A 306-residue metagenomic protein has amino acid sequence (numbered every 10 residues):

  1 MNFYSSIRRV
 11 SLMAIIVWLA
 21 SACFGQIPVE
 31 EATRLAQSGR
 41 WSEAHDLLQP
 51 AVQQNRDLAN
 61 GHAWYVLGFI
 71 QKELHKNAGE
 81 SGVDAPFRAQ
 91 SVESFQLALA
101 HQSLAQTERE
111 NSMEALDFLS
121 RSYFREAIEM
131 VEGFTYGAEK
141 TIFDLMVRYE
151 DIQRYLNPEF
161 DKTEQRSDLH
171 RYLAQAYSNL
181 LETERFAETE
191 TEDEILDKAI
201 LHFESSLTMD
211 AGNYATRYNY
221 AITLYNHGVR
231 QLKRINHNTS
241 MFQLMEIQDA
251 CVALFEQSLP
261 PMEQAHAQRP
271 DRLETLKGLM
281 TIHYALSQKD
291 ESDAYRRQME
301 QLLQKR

Functional and structural regions predicted by a protein language model:
M1-Q37: Bacterial Sec-dependent N-terminal signal peptides
Q26-A89, L119: Start-of-domain marker
S42, Q49, A89, Q96 (+6 more regions): Alpha-solenoid helical repeat scaffolds
V52-H62, N77, L97-L116, E150-L169 (+2 more regions): Flexible helix-coil transition and linker loops at the boundaries of alpha-helical arrays
I70-K140, S178-L201, N226-P260: Short coil/linker segments at helix-helix boundaries
N236-P260, Q264-R306: Terminal, low-structured helical/coil segments at or just beyond the last alpha-helical repeat
